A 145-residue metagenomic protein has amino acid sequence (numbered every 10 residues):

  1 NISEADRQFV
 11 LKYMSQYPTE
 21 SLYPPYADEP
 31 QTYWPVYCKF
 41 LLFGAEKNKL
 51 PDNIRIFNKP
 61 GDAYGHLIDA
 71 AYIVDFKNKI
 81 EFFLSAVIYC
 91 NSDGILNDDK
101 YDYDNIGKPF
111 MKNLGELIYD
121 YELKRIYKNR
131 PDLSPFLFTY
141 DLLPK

Functional and structural regions predicted by a protein language model:
N1-K145: Structured C-terminal helix/loop/strand segments within mature extracytoplasmic catalytic/sensor domains
